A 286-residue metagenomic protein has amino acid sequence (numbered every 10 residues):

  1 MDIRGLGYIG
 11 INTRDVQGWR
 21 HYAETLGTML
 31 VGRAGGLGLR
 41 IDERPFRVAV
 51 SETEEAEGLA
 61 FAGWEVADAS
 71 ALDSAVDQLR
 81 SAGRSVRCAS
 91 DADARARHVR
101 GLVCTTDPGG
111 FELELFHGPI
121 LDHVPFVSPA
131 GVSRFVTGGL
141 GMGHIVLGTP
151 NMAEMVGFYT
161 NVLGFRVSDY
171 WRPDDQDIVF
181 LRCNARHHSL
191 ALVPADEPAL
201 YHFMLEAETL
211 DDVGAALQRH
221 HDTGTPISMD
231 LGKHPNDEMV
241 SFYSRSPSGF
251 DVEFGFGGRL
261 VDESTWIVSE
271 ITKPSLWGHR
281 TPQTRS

Functional and structural regions predicted by a protein language model:
M1-F46, D93, L147-H188: Core segments of cupin and vicinal oxygen chelate
M1-Q17, F61-A62, I120-A153, R166 (+3 more regions): N-terminal beta-strand motif that seeds the catalytic metal site of vicinal oxygen chelate
L6-R14, E54-R80, G101-D107, G141-P150 (+2 more regions): Vicinal oxygen chelate
W19-E24, L79, G110, M155 (+4 more regions): Conserved active-site tyrosine of GNAT-family acetyltransferases
T28-A60, F111-P119, S168-Y201, E206-L210 (+2 more regions): Conserved short beta-strand elements that form part of the metal-binding/catalytic scaffold of enzyme active sites
I41, G63, S90: Blade-loop segments of beta-propeller domains
R80-G141, V179-F180, G224-S286: Vicinal oxygen chelate
A153, G157-V162, D174, D196 (+1 more regions): Double-stranded beta-helix
